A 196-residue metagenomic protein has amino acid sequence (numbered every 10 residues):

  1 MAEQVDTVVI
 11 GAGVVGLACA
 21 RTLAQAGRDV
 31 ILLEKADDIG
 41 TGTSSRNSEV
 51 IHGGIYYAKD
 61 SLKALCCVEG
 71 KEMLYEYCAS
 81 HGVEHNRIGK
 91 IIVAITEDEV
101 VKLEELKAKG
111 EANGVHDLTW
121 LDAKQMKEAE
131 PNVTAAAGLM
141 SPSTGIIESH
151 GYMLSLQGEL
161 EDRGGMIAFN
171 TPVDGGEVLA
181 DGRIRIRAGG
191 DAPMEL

Functional and structural regions predicted by a protein language model:
V5-L32: N-terminal Rossmann-like FAD-binding beta1-loop-alpha1 element of flavoenzymes
A12-G13, L17, K124, H150 (+1 more regions): Structural detector for helix-capping/boundary residues
T22, M73, E105, S155 (+1 more regions): Alpha-helical scaffold segments in soluble metabolic enzymes
A24-R46: Glycine-rich FAD pyrophosphate-binding loop
E34, R87, D122-A123, F169-T171 (+1 more regions): Short loop/edge segments at beta-strand edges and connector loops that shape dinucleotide/nucleotide cofactor-binding
E49-Q125, A129, A135: Dinucleotide-binding Rossmann-like beta1-alpha1 core, especially the glycine-rich loop that anchors the ADP
L139-L196: Helical element adjacent to the flavin cofactor pocket in flavoenzyme catalytic cores
